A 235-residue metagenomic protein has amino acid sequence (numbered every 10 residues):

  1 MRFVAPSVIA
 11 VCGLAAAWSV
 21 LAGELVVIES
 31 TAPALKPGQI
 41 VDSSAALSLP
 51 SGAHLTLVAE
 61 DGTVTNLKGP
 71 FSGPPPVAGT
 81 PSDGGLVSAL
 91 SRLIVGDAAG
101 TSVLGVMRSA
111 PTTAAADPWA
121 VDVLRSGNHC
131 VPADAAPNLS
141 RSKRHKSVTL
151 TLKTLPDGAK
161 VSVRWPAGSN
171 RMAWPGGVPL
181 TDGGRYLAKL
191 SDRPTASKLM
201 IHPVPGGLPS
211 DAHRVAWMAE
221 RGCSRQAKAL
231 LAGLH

Functional and structural regions predicted by a protein language model:
M1-A10: Bacterial N-terminal signal peptides that target proteins for export
C12, A17-S19: N-terminal signal peptide c-region/cleavage motif recognized by signal peptidases
G23-A46, S51, A59-A136: Flexible, surface-exposed loop/linker segments and immediately adjacent secondary-structure boundaries
G52, S142-V148: Short proline/glycine-enriched turn/loop motifs at strand-loop junctions of beta-rich domains
K143, R193-H235: Extended, polar beta-sheet/loop recognition surfaces of beta-rich domains that mediate binding to diverse ligands
L155-W174: Solvent-exposed serine/threonine-rich low-complexity stretches and specific carbohydrate-binding patches
P175-R185: Surface-exposed, short loops/turns at beta-strand junctions within beta-sandwich domains
